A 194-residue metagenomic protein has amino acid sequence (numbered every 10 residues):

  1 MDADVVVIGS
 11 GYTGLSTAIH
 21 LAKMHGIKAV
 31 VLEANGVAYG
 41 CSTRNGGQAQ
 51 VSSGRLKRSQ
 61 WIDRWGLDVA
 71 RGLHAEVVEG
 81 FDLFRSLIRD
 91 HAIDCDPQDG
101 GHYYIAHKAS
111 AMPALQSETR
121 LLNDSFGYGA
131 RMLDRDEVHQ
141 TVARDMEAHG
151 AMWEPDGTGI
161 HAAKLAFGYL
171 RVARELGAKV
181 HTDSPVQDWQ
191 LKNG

Functional and structural regions predicted by a protein language model:
A3-V31: N-terminal Rossmann-like FAD-binding beta1-loop-alpha1 element of flavoenzymes
C41-T43: Conserved catalytic-core motifs of eukaryotic protein kinase domains, centered on the activation segment
G47-V51, A148-H149: Short, hinge-like loop/turn segments at secondary-structure boundaries
S52-D136: Dinucleotide-binding Rossmann-like beta1-alpha1 core, especially the glycine-rich loop that anchors the ADP
P113-S125, D145-G194: Helical element adjacent to the flavin cofactor pocket in flavoenzyme catalytic cores
H139-D145: Flexible hinge/switch segments at interdomain interfaces of large molecular machines
